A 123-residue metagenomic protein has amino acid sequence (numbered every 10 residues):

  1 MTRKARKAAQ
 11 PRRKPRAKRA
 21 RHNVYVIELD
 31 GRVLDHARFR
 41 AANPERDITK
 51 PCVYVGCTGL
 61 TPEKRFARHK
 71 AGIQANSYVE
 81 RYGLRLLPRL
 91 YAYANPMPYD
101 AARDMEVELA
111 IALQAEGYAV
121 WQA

Functional and structural regions predicted by a protein language model:
M1-A67, D100-E108: GIY-YIG nuclease catalytic motif and its immediate N-terminal context
L60-E63, A67-A123: Aromatic/basic micro-patches that form nucleic-acid/chromatin recognition or nuclease catalytic surfaces
